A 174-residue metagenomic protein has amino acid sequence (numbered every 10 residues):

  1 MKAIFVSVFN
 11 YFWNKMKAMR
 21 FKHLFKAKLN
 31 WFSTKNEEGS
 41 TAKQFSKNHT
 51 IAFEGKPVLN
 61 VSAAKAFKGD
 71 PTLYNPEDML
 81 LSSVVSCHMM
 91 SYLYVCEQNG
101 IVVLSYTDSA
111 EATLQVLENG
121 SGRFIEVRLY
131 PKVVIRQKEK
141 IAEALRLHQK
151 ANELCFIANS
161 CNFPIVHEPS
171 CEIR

Functional and structural regions predicted by a protein language model:
M1-A3: Compositionally biased, low-complexity intrinsically disordered regions
F5-S82, L93-R174: Extended beta-strand/beta-hairpin segments
C87-H88: Alpha-helical metal-binding/catalytic segments enriched in His/Glu/Asp
